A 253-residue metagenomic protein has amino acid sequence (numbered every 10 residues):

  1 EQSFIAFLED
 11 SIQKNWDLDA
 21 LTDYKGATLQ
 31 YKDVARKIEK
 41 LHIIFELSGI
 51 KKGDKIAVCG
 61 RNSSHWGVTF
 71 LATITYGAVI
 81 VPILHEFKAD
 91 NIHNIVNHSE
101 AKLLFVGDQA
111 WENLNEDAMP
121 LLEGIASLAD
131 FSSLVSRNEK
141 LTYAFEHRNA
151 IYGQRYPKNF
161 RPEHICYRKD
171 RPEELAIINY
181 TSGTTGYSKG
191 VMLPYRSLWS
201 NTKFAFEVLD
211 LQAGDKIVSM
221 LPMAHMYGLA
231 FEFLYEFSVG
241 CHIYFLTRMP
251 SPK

Functional and structural regions predicted by a protein language model:
E1-Q2: Flexible, non-catalytic linker and terminal segments flanking ANL/adenylate-forming cores
E9, D17-L71, K88-H93, G190-R196: Conserved AMP-binding/adenylate-forming core of the ANL superfamily
W16-D17, Y143-Y180, Y187, D210-K216: Conserved pre-ATP/AMP-binding loop-to-beta segment of ANL
Q30-K32, Y167-R168, A176-S200: Conserved AMP-binding A3 loop
A35-K40, P172, V191-Q212, I217: Conserved structural elements of the adenylate-forming
S48, T75-G153: Structural core segment of the AMP-binding/adenylate-forming
K55, R61-V81, H85-A89, N97-L103 (+2 more regions): A short helix-loop-beta submotif of the ANL/AMP-binding
W199-K216, M223-K253: Conserved AMP-binding/adenylation subdomain of ANL enzymes
